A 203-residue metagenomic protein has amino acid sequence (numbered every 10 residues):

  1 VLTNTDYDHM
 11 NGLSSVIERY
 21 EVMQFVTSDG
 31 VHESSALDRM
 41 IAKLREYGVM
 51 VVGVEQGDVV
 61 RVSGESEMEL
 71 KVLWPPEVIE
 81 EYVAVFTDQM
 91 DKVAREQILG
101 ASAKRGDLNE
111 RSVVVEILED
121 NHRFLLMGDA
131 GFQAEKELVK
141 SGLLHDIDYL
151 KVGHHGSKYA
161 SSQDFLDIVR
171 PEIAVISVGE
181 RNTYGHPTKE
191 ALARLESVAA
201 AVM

Functional and structural regions predicted by a protein language model:
V1-M203: Non-globular, low-confidence helical/coil segments that flank catalytic cores
